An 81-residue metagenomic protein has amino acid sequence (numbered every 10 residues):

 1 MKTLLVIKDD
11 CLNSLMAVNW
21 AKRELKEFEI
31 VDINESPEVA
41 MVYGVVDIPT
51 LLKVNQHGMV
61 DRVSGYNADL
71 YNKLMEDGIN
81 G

Functional and structural regions predicted by a protein language model:
M1-E24: Local sequence-structure signature of Cys/Sec-based thiol-disulfide redox active-site neighborhoods
L4-L5, L51-L52, L74: Generic leucine side-chain signal with a strong bias for well-ordered alpha-helical environments
V6-K8, L25-V39, D47: Thiol-based oxidoreductase modules, predominantly thioredoxin-like and allied folds used for disulfide exchange
L12-N13, E35, D69: Short alpha-helical
L15, N19, M41, D61: Alpha-helical elements of the RecA-like P-loop NTPase motor core of helicases
V39-Y43, L74: CheY-like receiver
Y43-L52: Structural micro-motif
V54-G81: Non-catalytic, surface beta->alpha helical segment in thiol-disulfide oxidoreductase systems
